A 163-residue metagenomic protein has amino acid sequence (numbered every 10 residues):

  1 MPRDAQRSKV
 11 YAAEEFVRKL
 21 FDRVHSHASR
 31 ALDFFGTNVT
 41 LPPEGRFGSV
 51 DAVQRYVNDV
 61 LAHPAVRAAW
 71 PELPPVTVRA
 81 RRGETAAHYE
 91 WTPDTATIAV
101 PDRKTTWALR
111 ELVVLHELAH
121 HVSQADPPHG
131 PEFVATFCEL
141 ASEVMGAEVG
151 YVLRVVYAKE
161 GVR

Functional and structural regions predicted by a protein language model:
M1-L112, H121-R163: Active-site-proximal or metal-binding-adjacent scaffold patches in catalytic folds
E117: Walker B catalytic acidic pair
